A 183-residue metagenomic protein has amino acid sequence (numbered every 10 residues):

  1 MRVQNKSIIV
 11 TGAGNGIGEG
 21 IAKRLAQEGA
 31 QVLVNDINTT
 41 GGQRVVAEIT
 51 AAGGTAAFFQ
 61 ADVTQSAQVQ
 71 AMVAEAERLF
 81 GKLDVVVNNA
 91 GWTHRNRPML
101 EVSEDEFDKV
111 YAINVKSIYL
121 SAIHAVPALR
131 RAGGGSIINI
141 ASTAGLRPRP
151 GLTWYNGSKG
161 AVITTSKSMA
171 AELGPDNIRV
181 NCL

Functional and structural regions predicted by a protein language model:
G14-G16, N38: Conserved glycine-rich cofactor-binding loop
T39-T40, Q60-M72, E104: The beta1-alpha1 cofactor-binding region of Rossmann-like NAD(H)/NADP(H)-dependent oxidoreductases
R97-M99, S103-D108: Substrate-binding pocket helix/loop in short-chain dehydrogenase/reductase
L100, R147-T153, P175-D176: Active-site loop immediately N-terminal to the catalytic Tyr-X3-Lys motif of short-chain dehydrogenase/reductase
A122, S158, S166: Active-site helix of classical SDR
P127, A171-P175: Alpha-helical segment proximal to the catalytic Tyr-Lys
S142: Residue(s) in the substrate-gating loop at a strand-loop-helix junction that position the organic substrate next
